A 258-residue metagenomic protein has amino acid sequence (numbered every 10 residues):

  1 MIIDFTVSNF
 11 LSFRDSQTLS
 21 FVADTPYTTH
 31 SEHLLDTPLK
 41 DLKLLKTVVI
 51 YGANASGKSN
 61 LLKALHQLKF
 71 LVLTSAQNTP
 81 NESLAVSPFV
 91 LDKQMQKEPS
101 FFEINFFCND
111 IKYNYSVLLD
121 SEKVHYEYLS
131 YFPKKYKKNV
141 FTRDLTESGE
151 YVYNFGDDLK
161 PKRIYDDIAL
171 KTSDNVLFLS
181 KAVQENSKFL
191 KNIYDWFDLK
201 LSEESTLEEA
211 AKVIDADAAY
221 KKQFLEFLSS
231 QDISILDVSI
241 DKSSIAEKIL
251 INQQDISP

Functional and structural regions predicted by a protein language model:
I2-F5, S100-F102, D110-K112, K221-Q223: Short alpha-helical segments and helix-capping/turn motifs at coil-helix boundaries
I2-Q67: Pre-Walker A-like glycine/lysine-rich segment at the N-terminus of P-loop NTPase domains
V7, F106-C108, Y131: Short acidic, glycine-rich loop/turn motifs
L11, T25-Y27, D110, K123 (+1 more regions): Residues that cap or initiate secondary-structure elements
D15, S59, F70, H125-Y126 (+1 more regions): Short catalytic/ligand-binding loop motif for oxyanion handling, primarily in non-cytosolic enzymes, centered on
V22-Y27, S75, K242-L250: Short regulatory "switch" loops immediately downstream of catalytic or recognition motifs within protein catalytic
P38-K43, V48-V49, A53, L62-Y115 (+1 more regions): Conserved P-loop NTP-binding catalytic core
N114-S257: Electropositive, glycine-dotted interaction segments that contact anionic polymers or phosphate-rich ligands
